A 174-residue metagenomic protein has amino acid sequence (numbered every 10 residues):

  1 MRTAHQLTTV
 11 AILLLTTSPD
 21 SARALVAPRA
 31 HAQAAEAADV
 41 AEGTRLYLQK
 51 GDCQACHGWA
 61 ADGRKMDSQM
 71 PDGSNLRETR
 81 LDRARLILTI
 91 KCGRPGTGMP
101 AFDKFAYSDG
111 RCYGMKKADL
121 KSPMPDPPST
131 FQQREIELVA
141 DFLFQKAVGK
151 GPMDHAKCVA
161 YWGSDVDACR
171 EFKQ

Functional and structural regions predicted by a protein language model:
M1-T8, S18-S21: Bacterial N-terminal signal peptides that target proteins for export
L15-A27: C-terminal segment of classical bacterial N-terminal signal peptides
L25-A37, Q69-M70, N75-L76, K117-A118: His/Cys-centered metal/cofactor-coordination and adjacent catalytic loops
E36-A41, Q49-G51, W59, T97-Q174: Flexible coil segments in periplasmic/lumen-exposed cytochrome c-class electron-transfer proteins
A55: Short, cysteine/histidine-rich loop/knuckle motifs that typically chelate Zn2+
D62-G63: Short, non-ligating residues that shape and space the ligands of small metal-coordination modules and catalytic
C92-G96: Glycine-rich, acidic and aromatic/proline-enriched surface loops and short helix-turn segments that act as binding
